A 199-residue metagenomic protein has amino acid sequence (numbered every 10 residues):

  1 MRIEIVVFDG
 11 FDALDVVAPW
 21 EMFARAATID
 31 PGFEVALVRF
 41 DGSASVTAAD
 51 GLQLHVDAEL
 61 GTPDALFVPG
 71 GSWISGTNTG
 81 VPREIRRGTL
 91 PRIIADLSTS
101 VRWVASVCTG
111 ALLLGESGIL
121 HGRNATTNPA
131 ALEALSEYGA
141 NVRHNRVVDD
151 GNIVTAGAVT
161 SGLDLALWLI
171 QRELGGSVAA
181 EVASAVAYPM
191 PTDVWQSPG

Functional and structural regions predicted by a protein language model:
M1-V104, L113-G115, V142-H144, L167-G199: Extended, subdomain-level signal for the structured scaffold at the beginning of enzyme domains
V104-A105, T126, R143, V154: Structural detector of well-ordered beta-strand residues that form the stable sheet scaffold of enzyme domains
L120-N145: A conserved active-site-flanking secondary-structure segment within enzyme catalytic domains
H144-G157, A187-Y188: Conserved Rossmann-fold dehydrogenase catalytic segment
G162-A166: PAPS/PAP-binding and catalytic site of the sulfotransferase fold
